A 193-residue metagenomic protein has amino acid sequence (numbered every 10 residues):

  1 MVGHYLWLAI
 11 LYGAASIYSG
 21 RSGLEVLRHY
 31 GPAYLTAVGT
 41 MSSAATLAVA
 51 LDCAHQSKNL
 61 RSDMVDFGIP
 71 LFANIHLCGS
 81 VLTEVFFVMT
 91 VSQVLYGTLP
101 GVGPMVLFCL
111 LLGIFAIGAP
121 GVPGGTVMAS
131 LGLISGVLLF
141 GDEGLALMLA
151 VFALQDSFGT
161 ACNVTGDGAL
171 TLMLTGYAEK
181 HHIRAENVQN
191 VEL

Functional and structural regions predicted by a protein language model:
M1, Y34, L71-G79, L154 (+1 more regions): Loop-to-transmembrane-helix entry motif
M1-G13: Entry/N-cap segments of selected transmembrane alpha helices and their immediately preceding amphipathic helices
L6-W7, T46, T83, G166: Residue-level signal for transmembrane alpha-helical positions in Major Facilitator Superfamily
A14, Y18, S22-G23: Transmembrane helical segments that form the transport core of multi-pass membrane transport proteins
S16-I17, A50-L60, T171-Y177: Helix-loop junctions at the membrane interface of multi-pass solute transporters
S22-V38, S62-P70, D142-L149: The feature identifies polytopic integral membrane transport proteins across all domains of life
T36-A116, R184-V191: Helix-loop-helix junctions within the multi-pass membrane cores of secondary transporters/permeases
V85-L193: Transmembrane alpha-helical segments and their short flanking loops that form helix-hairpins/helix-helix interfaces
